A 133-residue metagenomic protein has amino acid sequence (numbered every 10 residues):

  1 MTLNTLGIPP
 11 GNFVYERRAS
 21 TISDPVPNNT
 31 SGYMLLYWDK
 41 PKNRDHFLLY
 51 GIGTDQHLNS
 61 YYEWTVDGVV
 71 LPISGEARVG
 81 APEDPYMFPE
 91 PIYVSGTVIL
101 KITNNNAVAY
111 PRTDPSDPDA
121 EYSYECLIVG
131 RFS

Functional and structural regions predicted by a protein language model:
M1-S133: Beta-strand-centric surfaces of beta-sandwich/beta-rich domains
